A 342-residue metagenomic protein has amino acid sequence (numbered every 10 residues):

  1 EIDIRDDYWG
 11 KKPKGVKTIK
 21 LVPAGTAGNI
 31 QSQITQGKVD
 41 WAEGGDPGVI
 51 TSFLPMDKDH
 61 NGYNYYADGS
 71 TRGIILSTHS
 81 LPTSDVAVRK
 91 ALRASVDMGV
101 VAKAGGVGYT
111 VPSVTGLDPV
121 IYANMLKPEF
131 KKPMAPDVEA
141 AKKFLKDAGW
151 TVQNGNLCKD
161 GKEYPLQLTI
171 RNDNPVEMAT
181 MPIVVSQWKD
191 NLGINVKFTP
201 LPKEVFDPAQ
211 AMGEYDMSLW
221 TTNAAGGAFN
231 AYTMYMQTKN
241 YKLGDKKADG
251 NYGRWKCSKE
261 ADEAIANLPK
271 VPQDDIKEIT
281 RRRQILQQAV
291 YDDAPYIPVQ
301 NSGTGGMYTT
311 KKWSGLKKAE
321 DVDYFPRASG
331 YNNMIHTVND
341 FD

Functional and structural regions predicted by a protein language model:
E1, K20-S80, A87-A91, G99-G108 (+1 more regions): Extracellular/periplasmic solute-recognition and catalytic clefts
E1-T18, G28, V138-E139, K143 (+2 more regions): Gly/Pro-rich hinge or "lid" segments in bacterial periplasmic/extracellular proteins
I4-D6, R93-P128, A140, V176-S186 (+1 more regions): Detector for C-terminal structural segments
K12-K17, V86, A135-Q167: Immediate post-signal peptide segment of exported/extracytoplasmic ligand-binding proteins
K17-P23, E163-D173, V196-T199: Short, well-ordered beta-strand elements
G28-D40, D57, V86-A87, P182-N191 (+1 more regions): Short helices/loops that flank or line small-molecule/ion binding pockets
G105, F130-K132, Q167-N174: Short beta-strand->loop
T151-Q153, D190-E204: Short, well-structured beta-strand/strand-turn elements
